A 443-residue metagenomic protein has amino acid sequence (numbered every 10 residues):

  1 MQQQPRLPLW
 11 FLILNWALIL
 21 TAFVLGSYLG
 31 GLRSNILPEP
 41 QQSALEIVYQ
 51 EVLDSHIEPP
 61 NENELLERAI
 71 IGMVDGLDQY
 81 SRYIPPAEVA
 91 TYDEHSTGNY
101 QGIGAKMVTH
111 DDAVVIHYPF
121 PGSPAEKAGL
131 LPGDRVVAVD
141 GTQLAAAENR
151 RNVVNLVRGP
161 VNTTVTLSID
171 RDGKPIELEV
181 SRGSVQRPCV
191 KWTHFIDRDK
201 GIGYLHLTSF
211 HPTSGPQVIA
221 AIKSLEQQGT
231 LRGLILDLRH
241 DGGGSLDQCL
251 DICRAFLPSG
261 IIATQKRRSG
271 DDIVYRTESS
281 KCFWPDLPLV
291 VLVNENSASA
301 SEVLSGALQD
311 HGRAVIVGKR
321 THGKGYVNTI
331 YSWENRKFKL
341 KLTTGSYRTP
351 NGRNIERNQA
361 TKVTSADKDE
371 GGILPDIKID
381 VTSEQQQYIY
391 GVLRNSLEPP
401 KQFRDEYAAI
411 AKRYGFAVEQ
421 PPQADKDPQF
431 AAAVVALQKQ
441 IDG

Functional and structural regions predicted by a protein language model:
M1-L234, H240-G242, A408-G443: Flexible, low-complexity junctional segments that flank or bridge functional domains
P5-R6, F11-I13, L18-S27, K191-G443: C-terminal "post-core" interaction segments
